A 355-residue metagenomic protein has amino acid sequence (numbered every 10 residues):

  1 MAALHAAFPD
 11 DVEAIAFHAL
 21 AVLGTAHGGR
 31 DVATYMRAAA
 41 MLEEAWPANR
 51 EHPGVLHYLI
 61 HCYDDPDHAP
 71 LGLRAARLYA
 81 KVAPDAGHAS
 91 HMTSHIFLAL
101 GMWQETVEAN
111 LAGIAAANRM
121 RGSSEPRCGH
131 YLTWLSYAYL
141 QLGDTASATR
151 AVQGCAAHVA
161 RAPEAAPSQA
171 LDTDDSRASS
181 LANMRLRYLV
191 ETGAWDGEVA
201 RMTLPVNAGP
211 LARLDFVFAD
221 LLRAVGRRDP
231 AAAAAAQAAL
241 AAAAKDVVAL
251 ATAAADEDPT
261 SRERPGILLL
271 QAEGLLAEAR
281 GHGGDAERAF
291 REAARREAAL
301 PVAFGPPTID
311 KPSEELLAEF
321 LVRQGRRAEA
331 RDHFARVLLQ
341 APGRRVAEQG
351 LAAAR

Functional and structural regions predicted by a protein language model:
H5-A7, W46-N49, R77-D85, A115-S123 (+6 more regions): Solenoid-like repeat scaffolds
V12, A16-A19, M36, P53 (+8 more regions): Start-of-helix signal in alpha-solenoid helical-repeat scaffolds, especially tetratricopeptide repeats
F17, Y58, M92, A99 (+10 more regions): "A position-specific structural signal for the A-helix of alpha-solenoid helical repeats
V22, G29, C62-Y63, F97 (+6 more regions): Residue at a conserved register position within TPR or TPR-like alpha-solenoid repeats
G28, Y35, H68-A69, W103 (+6 more regions): TPR-repeat structural position
